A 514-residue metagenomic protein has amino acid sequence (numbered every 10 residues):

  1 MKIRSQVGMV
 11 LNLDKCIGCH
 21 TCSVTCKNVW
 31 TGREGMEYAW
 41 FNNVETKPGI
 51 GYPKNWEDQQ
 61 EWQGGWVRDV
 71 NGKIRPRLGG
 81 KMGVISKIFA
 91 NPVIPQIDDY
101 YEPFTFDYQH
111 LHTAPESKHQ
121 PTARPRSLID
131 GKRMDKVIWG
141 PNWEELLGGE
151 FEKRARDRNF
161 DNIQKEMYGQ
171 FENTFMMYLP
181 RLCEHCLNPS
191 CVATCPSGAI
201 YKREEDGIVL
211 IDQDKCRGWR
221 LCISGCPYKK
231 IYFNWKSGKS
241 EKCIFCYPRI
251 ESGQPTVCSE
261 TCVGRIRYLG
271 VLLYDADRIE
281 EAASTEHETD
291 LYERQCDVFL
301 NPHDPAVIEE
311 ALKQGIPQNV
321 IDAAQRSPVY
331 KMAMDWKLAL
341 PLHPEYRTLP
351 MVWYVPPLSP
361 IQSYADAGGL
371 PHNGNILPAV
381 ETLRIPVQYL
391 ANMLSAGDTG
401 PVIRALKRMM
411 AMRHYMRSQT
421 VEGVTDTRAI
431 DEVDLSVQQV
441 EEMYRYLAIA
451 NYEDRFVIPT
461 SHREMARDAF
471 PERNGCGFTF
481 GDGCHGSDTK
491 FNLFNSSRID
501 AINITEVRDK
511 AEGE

Functional and structural regions predicted by a protein language model:
M1-E514: Non-ligating segments of multi-cofactor redox enzymes
